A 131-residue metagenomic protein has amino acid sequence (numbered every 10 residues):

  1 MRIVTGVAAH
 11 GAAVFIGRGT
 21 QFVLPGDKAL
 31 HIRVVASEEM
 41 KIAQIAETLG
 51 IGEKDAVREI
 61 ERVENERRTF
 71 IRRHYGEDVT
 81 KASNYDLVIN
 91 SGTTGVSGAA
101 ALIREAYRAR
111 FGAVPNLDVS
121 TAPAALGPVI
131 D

Functional and structural regions predicted by a protein language model:
M1, V96-A100, R104: Short, amphipathic alpha-helical "lid/cap" segments that border enzyme active or binding sites
M1-P25: Glycine-rich phosphate-binding loop used to anchor ATP phosphates in small-molecule kinases, encompassing both
T20-F22, A36-I42, T93-G95: Conserved nucleotide-binding/hydrolysis micro-motifs of P-loop NTPases
D27-E47, E53-R62: Conserved phosphate-donor/acceptor-positioning beta-strand/loop module used by diverse small-molecule
G52-S97, L126-V129: Small-molecule kinase domains that catalyze NTP-dependent phosphoryl transfer to phosphate-bearing small molecules
R110-V129: C-terminal helical "lid" subdomain and adjoining coupling/linker elements of P-loop NTPases
